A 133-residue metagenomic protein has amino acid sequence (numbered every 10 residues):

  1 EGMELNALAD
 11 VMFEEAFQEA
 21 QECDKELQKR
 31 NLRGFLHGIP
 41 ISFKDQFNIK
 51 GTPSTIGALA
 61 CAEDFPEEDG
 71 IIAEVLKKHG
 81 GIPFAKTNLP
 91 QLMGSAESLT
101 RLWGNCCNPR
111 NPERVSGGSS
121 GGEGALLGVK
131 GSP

Functional and structural regions predicted by a protein language model:
E1-P133: Gly/Ser-rich catalytic/binding loops embedded in alpha/beta enzyme cores
